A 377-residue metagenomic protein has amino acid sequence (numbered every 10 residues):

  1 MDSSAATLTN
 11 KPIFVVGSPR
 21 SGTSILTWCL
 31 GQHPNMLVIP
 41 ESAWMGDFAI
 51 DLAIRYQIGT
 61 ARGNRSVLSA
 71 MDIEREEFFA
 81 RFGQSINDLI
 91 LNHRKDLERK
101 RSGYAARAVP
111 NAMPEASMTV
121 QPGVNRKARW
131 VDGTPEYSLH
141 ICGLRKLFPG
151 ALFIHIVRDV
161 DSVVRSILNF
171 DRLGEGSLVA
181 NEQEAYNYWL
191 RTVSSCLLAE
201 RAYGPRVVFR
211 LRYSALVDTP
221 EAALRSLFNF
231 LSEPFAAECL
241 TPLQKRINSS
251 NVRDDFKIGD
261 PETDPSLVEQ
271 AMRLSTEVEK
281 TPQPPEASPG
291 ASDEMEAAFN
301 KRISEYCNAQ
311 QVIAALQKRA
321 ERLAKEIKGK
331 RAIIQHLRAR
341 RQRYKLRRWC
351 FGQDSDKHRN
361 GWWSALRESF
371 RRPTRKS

Functional and structural regions predicted by a protein language model:
M1-I13, E200-R201, N229-K376: PAPS-dependent sulfotransferases, especially Golgi type II membrane carbohydrate sulfotransferases
S18: P-loop (Walker A) phosphate-binding loop of NTP-binding proteins
S21: ATP-binding Walker
S24-M36: A conserved segment at the C-terminal end of the G1
L37-S138, L173-G174, L267-A271, E277-A287: PAPS-dependent sulfation machinery
W44-D47, D161-V164, P242-Q244: Short gly/pro/ser/thr-enriched loop/turn and capping motifs at secondary-structure boundaries
D51-R62, N111, S117-E238, V252-P261: PAPS-dependent sulfotransferase catalytic domain
